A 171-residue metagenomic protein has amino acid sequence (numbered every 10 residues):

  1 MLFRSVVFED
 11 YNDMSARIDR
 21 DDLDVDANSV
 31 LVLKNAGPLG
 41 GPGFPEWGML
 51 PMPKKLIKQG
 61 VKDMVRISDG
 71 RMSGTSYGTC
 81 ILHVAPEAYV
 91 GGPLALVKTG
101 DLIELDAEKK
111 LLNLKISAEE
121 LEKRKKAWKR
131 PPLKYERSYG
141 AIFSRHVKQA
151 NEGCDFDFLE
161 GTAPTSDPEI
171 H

Functional and structural regions predicted by a protein language model:
M1-L2: Short, small-residue-biased leader/transition segments that mark boundaries at the very start of proteins
D10-I18: Phosphate-interacting basic helix/loop segments used at nucleotide- and nucleic-acid interfaces
R17-V30: Glycine-rich phosphate/diphosphate-binding loops that line cofactor/substrate pockets in enzymes
N28-P45, K58-K62, T75-Y77, P93: Conserved structured catalytic cores and adjacent interaction surfaces of nucleotide-binding/hydrolyzing enzymes
E46-M52: Charged helix-capping and loop-helix junction motifs
K55, Q59-I116: Phosphate/diphosphate-binding loops
G91-G92, L96-H171: Intein/HINT protein-splicing elements and their conserved insertion hotspots or analogous self-processing inserts
